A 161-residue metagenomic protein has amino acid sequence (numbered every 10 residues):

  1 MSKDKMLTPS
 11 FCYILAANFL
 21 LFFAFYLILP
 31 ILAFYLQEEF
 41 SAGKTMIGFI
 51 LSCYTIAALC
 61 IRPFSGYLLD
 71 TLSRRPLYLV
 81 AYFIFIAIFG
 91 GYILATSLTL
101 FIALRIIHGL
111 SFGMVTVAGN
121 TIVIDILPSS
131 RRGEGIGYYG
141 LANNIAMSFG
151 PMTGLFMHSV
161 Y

Functional and structural regions predicted by a protein language model:
L7-I47: Helix-loop boundary and gating motifs at the non-cytosolic
F22, L51-Y54, Y139-M147: Structural signature of transmembrane alpha-helices in multi-pass secondary transporters
S41, S73, L94-T99: Helix-breaking motifs and short loop linkers at transmembrane-helix boundaries and internal kinks in secondary membrane
T55-P63, M147-S148: Residue-level signature of mid-helix packing/kink "hotspots" within the transmembrane helices of 12-pass Major
I61-S73: Helix-to-loop junctions at the C-terminal end of transmembrane segments in multipass secondary transporters
P76-G90: Structural signature of the two symmetry-related core transmembrane helices
T99-I107: Paired small-residue
I106-L141: Cytoplasmic helix-loop-helix junction between adjacent transmembrane helices in 12-TM secondary transporters
